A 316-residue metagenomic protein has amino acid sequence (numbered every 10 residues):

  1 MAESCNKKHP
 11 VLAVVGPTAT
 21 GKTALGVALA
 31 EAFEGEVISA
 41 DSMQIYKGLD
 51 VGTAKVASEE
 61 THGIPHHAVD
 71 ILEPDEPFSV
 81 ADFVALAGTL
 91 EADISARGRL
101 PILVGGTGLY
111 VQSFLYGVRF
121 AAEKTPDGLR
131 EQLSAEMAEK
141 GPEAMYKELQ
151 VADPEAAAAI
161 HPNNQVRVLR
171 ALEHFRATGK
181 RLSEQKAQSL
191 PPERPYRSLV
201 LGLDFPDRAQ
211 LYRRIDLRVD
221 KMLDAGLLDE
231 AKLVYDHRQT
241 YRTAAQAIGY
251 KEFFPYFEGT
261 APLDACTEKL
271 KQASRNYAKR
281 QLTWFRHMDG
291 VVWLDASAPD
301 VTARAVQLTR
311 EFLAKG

Functional and structural regions predicted by a protein language model:
M1-G316: Phosphate/pyrophosphate-binding catalytic cores of soluble transferases and nucleic-acid-acting enzymes
